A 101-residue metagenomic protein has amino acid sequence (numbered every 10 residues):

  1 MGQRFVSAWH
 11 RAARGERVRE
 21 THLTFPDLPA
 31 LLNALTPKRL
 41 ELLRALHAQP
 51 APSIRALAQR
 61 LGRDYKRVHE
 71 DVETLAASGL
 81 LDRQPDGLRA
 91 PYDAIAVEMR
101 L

Functional and structural regions predicted by a protein language model:
M1-A12: General nucleic-acid-binding
A13-E41: Short alpha-helical segments that sit at the start of domains
P29-K38, S53, R83-L101: Short, cationic-aromatic polyanion-contact patches
P37-A51: Short amphipathic alpha-helical interface segments
I54-L61: A short acidic, leucine-rich amphipathic alpha-helix
L57, V68, V72-A76: Basic amphipathic alpha-helical segments that dock to polyanions
G79: Glycine-centered, phosphate/nucleic-acid-interacting loop/turn motifs that mediate DNA/RNA or nucleotide
